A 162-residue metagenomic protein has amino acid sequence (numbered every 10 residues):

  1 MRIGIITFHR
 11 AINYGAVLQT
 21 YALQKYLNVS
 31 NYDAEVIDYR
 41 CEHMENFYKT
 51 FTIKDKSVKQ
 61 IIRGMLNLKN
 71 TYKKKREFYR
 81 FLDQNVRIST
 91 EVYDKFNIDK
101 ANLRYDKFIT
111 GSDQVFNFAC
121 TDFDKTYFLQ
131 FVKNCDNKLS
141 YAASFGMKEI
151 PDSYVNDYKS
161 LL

Functional and structural regions predicted by a protein language model:
M1-G4: Extreme N-terminal starter segment of soluble prokaryotic enzymes
T7, A11-Y14, Q19, L23-K159: Aromatic- and Gly/Pro-rich donor/ligand-binding loops that form nucleotide- or phosphate-bearing donor binding pockets
